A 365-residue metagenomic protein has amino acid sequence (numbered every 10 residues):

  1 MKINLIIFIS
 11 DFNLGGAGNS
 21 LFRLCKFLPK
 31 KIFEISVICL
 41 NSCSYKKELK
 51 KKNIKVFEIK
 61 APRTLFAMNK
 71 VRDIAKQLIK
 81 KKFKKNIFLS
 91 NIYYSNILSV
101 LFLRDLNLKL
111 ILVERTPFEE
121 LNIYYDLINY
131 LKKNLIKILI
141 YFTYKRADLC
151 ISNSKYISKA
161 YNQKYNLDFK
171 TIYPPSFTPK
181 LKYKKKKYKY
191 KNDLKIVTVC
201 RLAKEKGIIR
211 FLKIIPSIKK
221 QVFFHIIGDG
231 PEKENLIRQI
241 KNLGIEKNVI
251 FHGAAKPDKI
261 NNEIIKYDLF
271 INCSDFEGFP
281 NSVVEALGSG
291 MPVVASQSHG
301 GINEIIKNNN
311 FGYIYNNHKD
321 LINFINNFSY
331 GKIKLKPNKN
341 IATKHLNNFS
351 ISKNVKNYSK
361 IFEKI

Functional and structural regions predicted by a protein language model:
I7-G15, N19-R23, F27-A67, A160-N162: N-terminal strand-loop element at the rim of the active site of nucleotide-sugar-dependent glycosyltransferases
G15-K26, L194, T198-S217, P231-I237: A conserved mid-protein helix/loop that constitutes part of the nucleotide-sugar donor-binding site
I38, P292-S296: Short hydrophobic beta-strand element within catalytic cores of glycosyltransferases and related nucleotide-activated
F57, Y141, K145-K182: Donor nucleotide-sugar binding/catalytic pocket of nucleotide-sugar-dependent glycosyltransferases
S90-N96, E114: Short His-centered aromatic/hydrophobic patch
I237-A255: Nucleotide-activated donor-binding/catalytic signature segment of Leloir-type glycosyltransferases, i.e., the conserved
D275: Aromatic "clamp/platform" in nucleotide-sugar-dependent glycosyltransferases that forms part of the donor/acceptor
N308-K319, N327-I333: Conserved acidic donor-binding segment of nucleotide-sugar-dependent glycosyltransferases
